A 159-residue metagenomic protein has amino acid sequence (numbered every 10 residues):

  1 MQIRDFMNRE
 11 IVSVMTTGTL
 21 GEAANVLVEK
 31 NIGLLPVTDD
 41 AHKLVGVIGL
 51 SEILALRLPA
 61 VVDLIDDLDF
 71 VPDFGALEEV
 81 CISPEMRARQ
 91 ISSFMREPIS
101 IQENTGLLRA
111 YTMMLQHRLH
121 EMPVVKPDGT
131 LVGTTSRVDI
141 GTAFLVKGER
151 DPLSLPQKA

Functional and structural regions predicted by a protein language model:
M1-V26, I32, V37-D40, L44-V45 (+4 more regions): Bateman/CBS regulatory modules and CBS-like beta-alpha motifs in cytosolic regions of diverse proteins
N8, L50, Q116-L119, R137: ATP/adenylate-binding site constellation spanning eukaryotic-like Ser/Thr protein kinases, ABC-transporter
K30-N31, R118: Short, basic and Ser/Thr-rich N-terminal targeting/leader segments
G46-L54, V132-S136, I140-G141: Short hydrophobic beta-strand motif reused across regulatory alpha/beta modules
L54-D69, I140-S154: A short, polar/charged loop-to-alpha-helix boundary motif
R57-L58, R109, R118, T130: Contiguous N-terminal and early-domain "leader" segments and peripheral loops that mark the onset or edge of a domain
